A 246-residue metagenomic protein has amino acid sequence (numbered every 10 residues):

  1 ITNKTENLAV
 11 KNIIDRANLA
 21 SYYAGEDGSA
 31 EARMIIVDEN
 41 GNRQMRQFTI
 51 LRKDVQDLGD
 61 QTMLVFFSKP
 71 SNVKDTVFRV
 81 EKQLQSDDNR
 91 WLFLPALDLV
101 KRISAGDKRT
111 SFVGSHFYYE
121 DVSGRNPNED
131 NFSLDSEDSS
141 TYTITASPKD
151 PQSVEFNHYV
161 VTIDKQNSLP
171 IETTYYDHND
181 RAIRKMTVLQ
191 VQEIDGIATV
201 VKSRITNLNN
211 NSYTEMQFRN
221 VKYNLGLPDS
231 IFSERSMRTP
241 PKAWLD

Functional and structural regions predicted by a protein language model:
I1-E6: Bacterial Sec-dependent signal peptides at the C-terminal "C-region" and cleavage site
V10-A96: N-terminal mature ectodomain segment of secretory-pathway/periplasmic proteins
I14-R16, A32-R33, F48-T49, N128-L134 (+3 more regions): Short structured motifs
D54-Q61, L134-T141, E193-G196: Short, ordered beta-strand-loop transition motifs
S68, R79, N89-F93, L99-I103 (+2 more regions): Gly/Pro-enriched, hydrophobic low-complexity segments that function as extracytoplasmic propeptides/linkers
A105-D107, F132-E137: Short, surface-exposed recognition loops or helix-turn segments adjacent to catalytic cores
R235-D246: Short, low-complexity, Pro/Ser/Thr/Gly-rich segments in the mature regions of secreted, periplasmic
